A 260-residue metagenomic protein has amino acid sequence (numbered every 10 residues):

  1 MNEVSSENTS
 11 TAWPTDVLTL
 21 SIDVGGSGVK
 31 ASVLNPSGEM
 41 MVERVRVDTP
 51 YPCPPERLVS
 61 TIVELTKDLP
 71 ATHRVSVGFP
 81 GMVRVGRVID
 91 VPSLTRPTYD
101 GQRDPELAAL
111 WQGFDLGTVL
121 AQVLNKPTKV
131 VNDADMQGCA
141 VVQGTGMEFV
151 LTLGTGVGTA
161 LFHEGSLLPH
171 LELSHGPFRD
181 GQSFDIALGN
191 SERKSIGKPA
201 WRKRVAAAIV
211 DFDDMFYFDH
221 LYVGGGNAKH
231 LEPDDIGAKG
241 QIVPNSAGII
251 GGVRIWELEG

Functional and structural regions predicted by a protein language model:
N8-S60, G101, S166-S195: Short glycine-rich, Thr/Ser-proximal phosphate-binding strand/loop in the N-terminal lobe of ATP-dependent enzymes
D16-V17, T72, L124-K126, G144-E148 (+2 more regions): Short coil/turn connectors at secondary-structure junctions
T19-D23, R74-S76, E148-T152, Y222: Short glycine-aspartate micro-motif
D23-S27, T152-G156, G226: A short acidic Gly-Thr/Ser loop motif
V29-V33, G81, C139, V157-H163: Short beta-strand scaffold segments in enzyme catalytic cores
V45-R46, P50-T72, Q182-Y222, G226-G260: Adenine-nucleotide phosphate-binding core of ATP-dependent small-molecule kinases
P50-V63, H73-R74, V83-V141, A187 (+1 more regions): Glycine-rich phosphate-binding loop and adjoining helix at the ATP-binding site of ATP-dependent phosphoryl-transfer
G146-F149, T155-P177: Anionic-ligand binding region
